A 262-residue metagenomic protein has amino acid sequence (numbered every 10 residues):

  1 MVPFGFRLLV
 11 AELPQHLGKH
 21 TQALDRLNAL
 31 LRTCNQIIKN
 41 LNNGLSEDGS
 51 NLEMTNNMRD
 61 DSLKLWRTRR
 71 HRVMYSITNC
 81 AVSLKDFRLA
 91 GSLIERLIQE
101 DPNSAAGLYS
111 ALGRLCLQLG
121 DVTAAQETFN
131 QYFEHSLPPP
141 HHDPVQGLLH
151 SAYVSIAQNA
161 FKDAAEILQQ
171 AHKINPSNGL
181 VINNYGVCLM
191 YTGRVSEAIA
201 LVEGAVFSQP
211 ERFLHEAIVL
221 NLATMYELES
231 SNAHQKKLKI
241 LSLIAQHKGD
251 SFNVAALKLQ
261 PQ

Functional and structural regions predicted by a protein language model:
M1, N35-R67, L97-P102, H135-H141: Flexible helix-coil transition and linker loops at the boundaries of alpha-helical arrays
M1-G18: Helix-rich alpha-solenoid scaffolding regions
V2-F6, L65-M74, D101-Y109, P139-L148 (+2 more regions): Generic helix N-cap/helix-start motif at coil->alpha-helix transitions
E12, Y75-N79, E95, R114 (+1 more regions): Amphipathic alpha-helical repeat scaffolds
S50-S62, R69, D86, D121 (+3 more regions): Extended, low-complexity alpha-biased scaffolding regions
Q126-Q262: Structured C-terminal portions of repeat-based eukaryotic scaffold domains
